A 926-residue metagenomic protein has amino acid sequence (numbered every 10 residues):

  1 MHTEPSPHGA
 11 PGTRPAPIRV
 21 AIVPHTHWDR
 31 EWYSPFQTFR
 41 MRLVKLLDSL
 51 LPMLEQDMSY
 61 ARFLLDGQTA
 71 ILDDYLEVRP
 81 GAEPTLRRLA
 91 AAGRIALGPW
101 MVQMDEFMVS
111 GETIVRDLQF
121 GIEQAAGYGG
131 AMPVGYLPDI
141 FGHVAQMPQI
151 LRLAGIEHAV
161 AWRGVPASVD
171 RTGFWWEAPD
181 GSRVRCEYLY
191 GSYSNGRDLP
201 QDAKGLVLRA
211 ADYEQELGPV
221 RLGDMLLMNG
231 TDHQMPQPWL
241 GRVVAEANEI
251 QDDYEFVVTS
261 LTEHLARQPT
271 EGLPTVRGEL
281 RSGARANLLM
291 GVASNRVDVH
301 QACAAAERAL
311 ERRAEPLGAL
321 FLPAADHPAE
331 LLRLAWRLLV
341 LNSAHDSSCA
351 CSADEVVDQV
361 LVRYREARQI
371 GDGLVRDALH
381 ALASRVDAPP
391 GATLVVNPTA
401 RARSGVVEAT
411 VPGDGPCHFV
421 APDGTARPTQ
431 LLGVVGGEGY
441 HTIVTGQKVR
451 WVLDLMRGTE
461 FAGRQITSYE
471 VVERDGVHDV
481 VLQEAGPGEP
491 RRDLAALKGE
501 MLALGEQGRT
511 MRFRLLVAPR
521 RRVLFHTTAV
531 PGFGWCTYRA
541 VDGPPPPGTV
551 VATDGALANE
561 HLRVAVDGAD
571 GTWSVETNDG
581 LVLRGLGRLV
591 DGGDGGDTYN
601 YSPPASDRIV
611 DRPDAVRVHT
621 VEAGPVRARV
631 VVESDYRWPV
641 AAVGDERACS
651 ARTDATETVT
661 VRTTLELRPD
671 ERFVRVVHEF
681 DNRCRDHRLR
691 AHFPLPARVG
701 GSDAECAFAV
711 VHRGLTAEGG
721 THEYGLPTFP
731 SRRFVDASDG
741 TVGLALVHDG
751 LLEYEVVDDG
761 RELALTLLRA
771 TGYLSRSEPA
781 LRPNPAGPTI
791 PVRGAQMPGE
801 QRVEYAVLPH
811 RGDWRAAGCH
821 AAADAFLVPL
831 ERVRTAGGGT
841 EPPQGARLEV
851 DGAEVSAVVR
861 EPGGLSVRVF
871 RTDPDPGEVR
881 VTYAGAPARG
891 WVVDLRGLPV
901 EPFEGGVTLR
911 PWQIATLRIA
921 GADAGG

Functional and structural regions predicted by a protein language model:
M1-S59, A70, G196-L265, E279 (+5 more regions): Terminal accessory/targeting
H2-E112, R116, A125-A126, L153-I156 (+2 more regions): N-terminal catalytic cores of secreted or lumenal carbohydrate-active enzymes
P24, F63-D74, V78, R152 (+9 more regions): C-terminal domain-boundary segment and adjacent tail
P84-R94, V144-G196: Surface-exposed loop and adjacent secondary-structure segments within mature catalytic domains
D105-Q124, S192-E216: Alpha-helical scaffold elements lining the catalytic groove of polysaccharide deacetylases
V115-L153, R209-L226, G905: CE4/NodB-like, metal-dependent polysaccharide N-deacetylase domain that modifies extracellular/periplasmic N-acetylated
M147-I150, T172, Y188, R197 (+7 more regions): C-terminal (or distal) subdomains of carbohydrate-active enzymes
T270-R385, G436-L453, F461-L497, A816 (+1 more regions): Metal- or metallocofactor-binding catalytic centers and their adjacent structured scaffolds across diverse enzyme
